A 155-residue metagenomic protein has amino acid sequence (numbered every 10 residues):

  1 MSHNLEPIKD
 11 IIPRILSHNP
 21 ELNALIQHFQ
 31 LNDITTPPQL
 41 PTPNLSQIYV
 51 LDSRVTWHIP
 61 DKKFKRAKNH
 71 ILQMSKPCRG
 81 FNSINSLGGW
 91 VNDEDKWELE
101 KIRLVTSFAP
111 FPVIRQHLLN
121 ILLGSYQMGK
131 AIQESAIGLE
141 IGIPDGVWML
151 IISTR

Functional and structural regions predicted by a protein language model:
S2-R155: Positively charged, small/polar-rich N-terminal and surface patches that mediate targeting and assembly and bind
